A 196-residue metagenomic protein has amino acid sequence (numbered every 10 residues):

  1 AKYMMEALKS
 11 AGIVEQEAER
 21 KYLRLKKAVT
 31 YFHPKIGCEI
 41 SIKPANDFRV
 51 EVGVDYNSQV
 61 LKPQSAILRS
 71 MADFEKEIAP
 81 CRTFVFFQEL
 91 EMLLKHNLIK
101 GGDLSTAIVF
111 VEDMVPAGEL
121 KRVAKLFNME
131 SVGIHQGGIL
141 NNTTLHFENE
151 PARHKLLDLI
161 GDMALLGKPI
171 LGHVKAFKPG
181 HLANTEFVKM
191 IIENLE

Functional and structural regions predicted by a protein language model:
A1-E196: Short acidic-hydrophobic catalytic motif
